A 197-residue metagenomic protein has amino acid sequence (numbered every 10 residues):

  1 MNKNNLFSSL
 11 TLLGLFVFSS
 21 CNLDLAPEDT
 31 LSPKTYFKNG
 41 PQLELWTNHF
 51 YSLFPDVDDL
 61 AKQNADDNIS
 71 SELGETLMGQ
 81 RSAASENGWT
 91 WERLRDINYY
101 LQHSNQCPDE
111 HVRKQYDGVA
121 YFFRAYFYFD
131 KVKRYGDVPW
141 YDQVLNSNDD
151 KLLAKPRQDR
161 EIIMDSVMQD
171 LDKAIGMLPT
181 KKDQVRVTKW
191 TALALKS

Functional and structural regions predicted by a protein language model:
M1-E28: Bacterial Sec-dependent N-terminal signal peptides
C21-A61: Membrane-proximal, proline-rich intrinsically disordered regions
C21-N22, D58-Q63, K131-W140: Proline-centered turn/helix-capping motifs that create local helix->coil transitions or kinks
F37, P41-W46, F54-D56, S70-Y135 (+2 more regions): Conserved, well-structured interaction surfaces
Y141-N148, L195: Short, conserved phosphate-binding/catalytic loop or strand-edge motifs used in phosphoryl-/nucleotidyl-transfer
V185-A194: Aromatic-lined, polymer-binding surfaces characteristic of secreted/periplasmic polysaccharide-degrading enzymes
